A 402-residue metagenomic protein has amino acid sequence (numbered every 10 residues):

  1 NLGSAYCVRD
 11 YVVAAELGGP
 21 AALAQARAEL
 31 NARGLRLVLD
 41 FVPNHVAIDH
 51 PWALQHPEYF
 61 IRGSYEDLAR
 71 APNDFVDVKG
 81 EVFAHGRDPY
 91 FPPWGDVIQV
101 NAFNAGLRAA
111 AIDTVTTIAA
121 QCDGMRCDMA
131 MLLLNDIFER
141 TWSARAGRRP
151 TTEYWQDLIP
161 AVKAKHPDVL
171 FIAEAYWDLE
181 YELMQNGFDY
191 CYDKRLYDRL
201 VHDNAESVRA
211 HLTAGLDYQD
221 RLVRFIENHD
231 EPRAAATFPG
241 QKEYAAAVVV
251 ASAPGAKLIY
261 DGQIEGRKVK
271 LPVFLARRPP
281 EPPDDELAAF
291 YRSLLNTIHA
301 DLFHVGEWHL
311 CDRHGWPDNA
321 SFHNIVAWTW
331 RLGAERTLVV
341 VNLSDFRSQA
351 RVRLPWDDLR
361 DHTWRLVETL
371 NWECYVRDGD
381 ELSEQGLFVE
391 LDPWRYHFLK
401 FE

Functional and structural regions predicted by a protein language model:
N1-E402: Active-site and adjacent substrate-binding regions of carbohydrate-active enzymes
